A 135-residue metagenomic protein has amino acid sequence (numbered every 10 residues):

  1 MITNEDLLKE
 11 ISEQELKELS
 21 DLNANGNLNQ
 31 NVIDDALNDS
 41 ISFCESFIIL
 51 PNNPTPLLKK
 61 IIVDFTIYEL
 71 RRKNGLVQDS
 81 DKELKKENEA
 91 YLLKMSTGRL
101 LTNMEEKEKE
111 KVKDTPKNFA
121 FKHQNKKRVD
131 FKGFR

Functional and structural regions predicted by a protein language model:
M1-K59, K117-R135: Conserved short "hinge" loops at termini or chain/domain junctions
A36, S40, I62, L84-Y91: Amphipathic alpha-helical interface surfaces
I41, E45, V63, I67-R71 (+1 more regions): Amphipathic alpha-helical core segments of compact helical bundles
Y68-R135: Short loop/turn elements at secondary-structure junctions
